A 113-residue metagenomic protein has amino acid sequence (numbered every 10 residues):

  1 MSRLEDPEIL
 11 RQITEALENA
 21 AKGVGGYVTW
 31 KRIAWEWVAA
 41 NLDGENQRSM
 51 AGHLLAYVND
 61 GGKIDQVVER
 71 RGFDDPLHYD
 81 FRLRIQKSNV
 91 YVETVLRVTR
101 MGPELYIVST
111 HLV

Functional and structural regions predicted by a protein language model:
S2-D75: Compact soluble domain cores
Y57, L83-I85, V113: Generic hydrophobic/packing signal
R71-V98: Basic/aromatic recognition patch in beta-strand/loop cores that engages polyanionic ligands
N89-V113: Enriched for short, Lys/Arg-rich terminal
